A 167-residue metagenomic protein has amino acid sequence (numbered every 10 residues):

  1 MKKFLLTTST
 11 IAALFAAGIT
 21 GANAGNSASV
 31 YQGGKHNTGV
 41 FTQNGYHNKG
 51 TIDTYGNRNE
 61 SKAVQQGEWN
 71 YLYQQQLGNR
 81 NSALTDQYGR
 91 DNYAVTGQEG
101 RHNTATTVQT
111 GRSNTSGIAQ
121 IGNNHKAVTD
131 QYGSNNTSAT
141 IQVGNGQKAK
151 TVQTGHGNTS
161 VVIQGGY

Functional and structural regions predicted by a protein language model:
M1-T8: Positively charged n-region of N-terminal signal peptides that target proteins for export
T8-A17: Bacterial N-terminal signal peptides
G18-A24: Sec/Tat signal peptide C-region and signal peptidase I cleavage site
A24-Y167: Low-complexity repeat regions of mature extracellularly deployed or surface/particle-associated proteins
